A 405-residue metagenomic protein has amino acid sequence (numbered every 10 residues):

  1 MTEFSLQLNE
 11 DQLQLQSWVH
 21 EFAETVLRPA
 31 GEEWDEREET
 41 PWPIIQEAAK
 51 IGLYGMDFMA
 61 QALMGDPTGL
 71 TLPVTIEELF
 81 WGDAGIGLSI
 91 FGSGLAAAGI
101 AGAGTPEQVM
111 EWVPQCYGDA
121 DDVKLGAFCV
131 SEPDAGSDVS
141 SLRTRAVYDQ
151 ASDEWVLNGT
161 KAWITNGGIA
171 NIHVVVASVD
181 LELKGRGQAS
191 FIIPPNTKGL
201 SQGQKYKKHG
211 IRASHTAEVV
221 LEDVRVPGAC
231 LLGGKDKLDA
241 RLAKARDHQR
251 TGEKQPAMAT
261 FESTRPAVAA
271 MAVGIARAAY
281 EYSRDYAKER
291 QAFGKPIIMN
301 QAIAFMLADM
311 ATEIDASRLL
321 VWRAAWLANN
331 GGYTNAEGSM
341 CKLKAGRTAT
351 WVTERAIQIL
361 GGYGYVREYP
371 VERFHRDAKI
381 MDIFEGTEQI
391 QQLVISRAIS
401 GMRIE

Functional and structural regions predicted by a protein language model:
M1-G82, I86, A103, D119 (+3 more regions): Alpha-helical interface subdomain recognition
D83, G102-E132, Q150-D153: FAD-binding glycine-rich core of flavoenzymes that anchor FAD
D83-I100, D121-S131, T160-H173: FAD-binding core of FAD-dependent oxidoreductases, characterized by glycine-rich FAD pyrophosphate-binding loops
G87-V109, G136, Y148: N-terminal glycine-rich flavin-associated loop
D134-S137, W163-N166, L181-E182, K208-H215: Short Gly/Pro-enriched turn/cap motifs at secondary-structure boundaries
E154-G203: A short core secondary-structure module
K198-P227, L231, L238: Flexible, small-/acidic-enriched active-site or ligand-binding loops
D223-Q255: Long, acidic (Asp/Glu-rich), low-complexity accessory segments flanking structured domains
